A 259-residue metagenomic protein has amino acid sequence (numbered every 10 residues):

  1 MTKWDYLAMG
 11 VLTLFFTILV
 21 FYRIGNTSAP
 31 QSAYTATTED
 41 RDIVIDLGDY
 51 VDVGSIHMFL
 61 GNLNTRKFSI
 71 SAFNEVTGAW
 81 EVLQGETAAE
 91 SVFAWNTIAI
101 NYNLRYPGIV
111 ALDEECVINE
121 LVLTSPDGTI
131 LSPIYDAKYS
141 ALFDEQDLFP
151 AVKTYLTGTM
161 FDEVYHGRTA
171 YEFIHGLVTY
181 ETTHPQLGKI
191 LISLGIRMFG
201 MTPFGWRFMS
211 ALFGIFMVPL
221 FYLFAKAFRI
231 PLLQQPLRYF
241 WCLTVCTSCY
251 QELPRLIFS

Functional and structural regions predicted by a protein language model:
M1-V11: N-terminal membrane topogenic signal
F21-V82, A89-Y155: Aromatic, loop-rich ligand-recognition surfaces of beta-strand-rich domains
L104, M201-G205, M209, I230-L237: Membrane-interface starts of transmembrane alpha-helices
I134-F149, Y155-G167, T179-L191, M201-F204: Extracytoplasmic catalytic/substrate-binding loops of multi-pass membrane glycan-assembly enzymes
L191, F208, Y239-L243, Q251: Hydrophobic residues within the alpha-helical transmembrane core of Major Facilitator Superfamily
F204, F208-R229: Transmembrane-helix motifs of polytopic, lipid-linked glycan transferases
W206, C246-S259: Short acidic/glycine- and proline-prone juxtamembrane loop motifs at membrane-interface regions of multi-pass membrane
F221-L243: Transmembrane-helix signature of polytopic, membrane-embedded enzymes that assemble or transfer cell-envelope glycans
